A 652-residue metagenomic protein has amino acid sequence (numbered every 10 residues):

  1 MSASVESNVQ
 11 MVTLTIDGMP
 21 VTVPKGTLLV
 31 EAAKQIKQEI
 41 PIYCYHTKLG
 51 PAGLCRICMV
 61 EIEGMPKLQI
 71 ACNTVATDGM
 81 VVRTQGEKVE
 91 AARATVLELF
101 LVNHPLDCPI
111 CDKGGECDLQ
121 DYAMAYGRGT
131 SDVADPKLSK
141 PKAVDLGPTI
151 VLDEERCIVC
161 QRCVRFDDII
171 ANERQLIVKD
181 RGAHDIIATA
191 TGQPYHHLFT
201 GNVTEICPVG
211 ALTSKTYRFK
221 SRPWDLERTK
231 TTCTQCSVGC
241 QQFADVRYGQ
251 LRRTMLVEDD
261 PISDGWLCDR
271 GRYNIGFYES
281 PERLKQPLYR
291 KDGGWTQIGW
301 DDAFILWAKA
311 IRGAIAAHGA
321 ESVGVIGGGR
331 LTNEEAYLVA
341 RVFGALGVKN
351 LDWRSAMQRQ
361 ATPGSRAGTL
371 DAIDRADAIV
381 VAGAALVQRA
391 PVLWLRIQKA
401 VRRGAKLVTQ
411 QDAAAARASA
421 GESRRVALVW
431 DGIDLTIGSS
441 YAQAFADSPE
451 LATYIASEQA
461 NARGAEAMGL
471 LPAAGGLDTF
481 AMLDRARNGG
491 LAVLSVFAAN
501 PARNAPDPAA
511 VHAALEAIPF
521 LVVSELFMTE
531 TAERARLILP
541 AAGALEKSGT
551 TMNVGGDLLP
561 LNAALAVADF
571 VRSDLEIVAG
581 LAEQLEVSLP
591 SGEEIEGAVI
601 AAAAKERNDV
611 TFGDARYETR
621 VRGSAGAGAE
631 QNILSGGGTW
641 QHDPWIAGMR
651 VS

Functional and structural regions predicted by a protein language model:
S2-T13: Terminal leader/tail segments of proteins
A3-S4, R56-T234, V238-Q242, R247-T254: Fe-S ferredoxin-like electron-transfer domains and their immediately adjacent linker/connector regions across
L14-T15, D78-Q85, I187-G192, R228 (+4 more regions): Short beta-alpha connecting loops at secondary-structure transitions that line or flank enzyme active sites
P20-T27: Short, contiguous acidic and Ser/Thr-rich linear segments
T27-E31, T332, S573: Short, structural beta-strand-to-alpha-helix junction motif
L29-E63: A basic, amphipathic helix-loop patch mediating RNA/tRNA/ribosome contacts
P105, D153-E154, C160, R165-F166 (+8 more regions): Catalytic alpha/large subunits of respiratory electron-transfer oxidoreductases, centered on bis-MGD molybdoenzymes
L106-K137, A566-E618: N-terminal leader/propeptide and maturation segments of large enzyme subunits in energy/redox metabolism and hydrolases
